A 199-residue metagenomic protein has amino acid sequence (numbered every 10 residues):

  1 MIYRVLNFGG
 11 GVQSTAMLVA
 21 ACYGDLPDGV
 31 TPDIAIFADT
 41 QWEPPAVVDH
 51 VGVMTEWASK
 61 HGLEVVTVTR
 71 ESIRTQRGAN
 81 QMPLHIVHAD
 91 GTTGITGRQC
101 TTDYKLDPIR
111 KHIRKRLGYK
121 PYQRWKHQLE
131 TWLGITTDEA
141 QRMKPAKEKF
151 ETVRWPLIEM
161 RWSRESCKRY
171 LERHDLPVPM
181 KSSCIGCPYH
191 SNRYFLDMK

Functional and structural regions predicted by a protein language model:
M1-K199: Nucleotide-activated chemistry modules centered on ATP-dependent adenylation/adenylyltransferase
